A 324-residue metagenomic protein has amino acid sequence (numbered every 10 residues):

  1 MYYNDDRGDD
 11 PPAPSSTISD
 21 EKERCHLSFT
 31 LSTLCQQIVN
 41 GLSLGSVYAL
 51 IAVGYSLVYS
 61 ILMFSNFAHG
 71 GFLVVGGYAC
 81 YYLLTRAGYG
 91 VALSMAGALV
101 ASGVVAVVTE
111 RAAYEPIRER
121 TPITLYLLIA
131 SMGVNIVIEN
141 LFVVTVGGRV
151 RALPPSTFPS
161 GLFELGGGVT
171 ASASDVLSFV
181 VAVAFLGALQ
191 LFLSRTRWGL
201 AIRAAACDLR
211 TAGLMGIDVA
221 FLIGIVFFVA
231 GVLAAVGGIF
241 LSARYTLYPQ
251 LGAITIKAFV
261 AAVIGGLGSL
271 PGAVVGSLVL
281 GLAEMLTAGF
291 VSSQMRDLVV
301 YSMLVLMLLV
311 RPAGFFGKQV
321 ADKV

Functional and structural regions predicted by a protein language model:
Y2-Y3, D9-I51, A79, V91-S94 (+6 more regions): Membrane-interfacial amphipathic/re-entrant helices at transmembrane-helix boundaries
Y3, I18-C25, T145, V150 (+3 more regions): Cytosolic-side transmembrane-helix boundaries in multi-pass membrane proteins
S28-N40, L44, L193-R197, I223-A262 (+1 more regions): Inter-helical junctions in multi-pass inner-membrane proteins, predominant in energy-converting antiporter-like
L34-R86, V108-P122, Y126, R210 (+2 more regions): Single transmembrane alpha-helix segments in multi-pass membrane proteins
L44, G168-L247, L270-G276: Helix-loop-helix "hairpin" substructures at the membrane interface of multi-pass membrane proteins
G88-V134, V275-L280, E284, R311-P312: Alpha-helical transmembrane segments within multi-pass membrane transporters and channels
P116, I123-R195, L222, L286 (+2 more regions): Transmembrane helix-bundle core of multi-pass membrane transporters and related energy-transducing complexes
R118-F142, L251-V263, S292-R311: Pore- or pathway-lining transmembrane helices of multi-pass membrane proteins that form conduits for solutes/ions
